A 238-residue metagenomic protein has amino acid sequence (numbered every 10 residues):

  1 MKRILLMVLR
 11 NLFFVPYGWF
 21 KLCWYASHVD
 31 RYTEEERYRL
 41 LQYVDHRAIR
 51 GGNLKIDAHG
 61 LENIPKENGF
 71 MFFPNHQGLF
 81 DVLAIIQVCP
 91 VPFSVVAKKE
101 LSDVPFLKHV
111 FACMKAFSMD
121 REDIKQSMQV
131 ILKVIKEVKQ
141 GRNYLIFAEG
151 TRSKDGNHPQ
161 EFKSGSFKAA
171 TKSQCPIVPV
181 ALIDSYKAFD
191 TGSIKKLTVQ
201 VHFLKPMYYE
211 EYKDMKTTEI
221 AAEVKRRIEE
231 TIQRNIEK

Functional and structural regions predicted by a protein language model:
M1-F70: Membrane-anchoring hydrophobic helices of lipid-metabolizing enzymes
I4, M128-K238: Non-catalytic C-terminal accessory region of glycerolipid acyltransferases and related lyso-lipid remodeling enzymes
K21-Y25, R37, G51-G52, K66-I124: Catalytic core of membrane glycerolipid acyltransferases/transacylases, capturing the structured, soluble-facing
D57, G78, D103, S127-I131 (+1 more regions): Amphipathic coiled-coil/heptad-repeat helices and related helical stalk/stem segments that mediate oligomerization
A58, F117-D120, Y209: Short acidic-hydrophobic, aromatic-tinged amphipathic segments that line or gate anion-handling sites
L61-E62, I124, I183: Residue-level "edge-of-site" marker
